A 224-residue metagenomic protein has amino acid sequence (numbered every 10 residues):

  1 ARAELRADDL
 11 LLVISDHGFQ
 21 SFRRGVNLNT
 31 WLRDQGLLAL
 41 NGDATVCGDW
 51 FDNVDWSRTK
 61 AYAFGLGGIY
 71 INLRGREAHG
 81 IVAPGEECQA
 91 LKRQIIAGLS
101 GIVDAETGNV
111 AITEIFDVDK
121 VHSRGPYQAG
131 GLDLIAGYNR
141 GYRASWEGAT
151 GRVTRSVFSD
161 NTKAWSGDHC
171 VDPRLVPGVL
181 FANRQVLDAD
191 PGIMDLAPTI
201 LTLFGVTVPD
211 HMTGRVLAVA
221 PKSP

Functional and structural regions predicted by a protein language model:
R2-G151: Secreted, luminal/periplasmic, and some membrane-associated catalytic domains that remodel anionic oxygen-ester
E4, R24, R140, Q185 (+3 more regions): …; additionally, a secondary subgroup of soluble metalloenzymes is captured
L28-N29, D34, L66-G68, P177-G178 (+3 more regions): Generic secondary-structure boundary/loop-capping signal
I69, A136, L180-F181, I200 (+1 more regions): A short aromatic-rich beta-strand->coil structural motif
Q94-G101, D160-N161, V179, D195-L203: Generic recognition of well-ordered alpha-helical segments
I115, F158, L217: Short clusters of hydrophobic/aromatic residues that line enzyme substrate/ligand-binding pockets
N139-D188, I193-L196: Low-complexity, glycine/alanine/valine/leucine- and proline-rich hydrophobic stretches
